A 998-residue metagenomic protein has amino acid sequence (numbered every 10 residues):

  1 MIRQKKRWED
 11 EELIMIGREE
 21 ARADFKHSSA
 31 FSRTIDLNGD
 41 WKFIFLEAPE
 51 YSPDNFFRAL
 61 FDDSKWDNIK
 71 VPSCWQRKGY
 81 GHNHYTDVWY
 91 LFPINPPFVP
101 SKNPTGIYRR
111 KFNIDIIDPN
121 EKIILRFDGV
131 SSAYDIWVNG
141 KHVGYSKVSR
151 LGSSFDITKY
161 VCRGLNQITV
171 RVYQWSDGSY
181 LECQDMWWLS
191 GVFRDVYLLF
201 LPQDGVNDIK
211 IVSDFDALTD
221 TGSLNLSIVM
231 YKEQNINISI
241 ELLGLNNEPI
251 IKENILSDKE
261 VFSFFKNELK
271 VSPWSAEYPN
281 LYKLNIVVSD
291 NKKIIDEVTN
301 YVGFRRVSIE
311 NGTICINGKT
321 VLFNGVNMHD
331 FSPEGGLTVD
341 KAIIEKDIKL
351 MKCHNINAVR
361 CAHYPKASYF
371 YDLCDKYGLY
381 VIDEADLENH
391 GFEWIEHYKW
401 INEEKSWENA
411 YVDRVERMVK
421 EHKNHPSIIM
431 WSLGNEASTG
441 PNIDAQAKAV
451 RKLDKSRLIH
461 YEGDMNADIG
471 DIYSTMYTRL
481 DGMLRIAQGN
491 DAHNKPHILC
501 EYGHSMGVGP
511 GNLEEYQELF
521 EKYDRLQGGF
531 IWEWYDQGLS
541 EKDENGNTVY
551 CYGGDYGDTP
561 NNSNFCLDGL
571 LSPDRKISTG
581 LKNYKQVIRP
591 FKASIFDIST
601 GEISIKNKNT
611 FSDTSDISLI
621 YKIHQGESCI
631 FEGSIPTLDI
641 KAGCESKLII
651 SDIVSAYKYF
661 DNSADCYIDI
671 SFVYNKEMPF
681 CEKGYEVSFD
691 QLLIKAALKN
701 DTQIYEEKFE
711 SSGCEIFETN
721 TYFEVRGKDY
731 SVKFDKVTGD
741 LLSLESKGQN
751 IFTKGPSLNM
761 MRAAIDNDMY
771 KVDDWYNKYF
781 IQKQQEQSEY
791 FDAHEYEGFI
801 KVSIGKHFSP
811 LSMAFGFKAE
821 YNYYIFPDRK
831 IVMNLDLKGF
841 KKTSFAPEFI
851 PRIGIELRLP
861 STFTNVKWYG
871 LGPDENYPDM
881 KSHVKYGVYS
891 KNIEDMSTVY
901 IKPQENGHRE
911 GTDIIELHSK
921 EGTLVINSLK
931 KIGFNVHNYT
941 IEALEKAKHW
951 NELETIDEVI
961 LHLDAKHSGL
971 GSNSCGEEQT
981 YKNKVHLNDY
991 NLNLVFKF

Functional and structural regions predicted by a protein language model:
M1-S29, Y85-T86, Y180, K293-S604 (+2 more regions): Extended substrate-binding grooves/exosites of carbohydrate-active enzymes
M1-Y90, R171, L245, Q517 (+3 more regions): Accessory carbohydrate-binding/adhesion or oligomerization-edge regions at the termini of glycan-active proteins
I2-Q4, E9, A23-S28, K42-L46 (+7 more regions): Accessory beta-strand-rich segments of carbohydrate-active enzymes
R77, Q174, S275, D652-S663 (+2 more regions): Beta-strand/loop-rich accessory regions of lumenal/periplasmic or secreted enzymes, predominantly carbohydrate-active
R77-H82, W89-F98, K147-S149, I157-G222 (+6 more regions): An acidic-aromatic loop/edge-strand motif
V138, T221-I255, I603-S634, I649 (+1 more regions): Beta-strand-rich binding/interaction modules
C162-L165, V229-S308, D669-I704: Extended acidic/polar, glycine-enriched regions that form or flank non-catalytic beta-rich accessory modules
N254-L269, E627-N662: Intrinsically disordered, low-complexity Pro/Gly/Ser/Thr-rich segments with frequent PxxP/GP/PP motifs and embedded
